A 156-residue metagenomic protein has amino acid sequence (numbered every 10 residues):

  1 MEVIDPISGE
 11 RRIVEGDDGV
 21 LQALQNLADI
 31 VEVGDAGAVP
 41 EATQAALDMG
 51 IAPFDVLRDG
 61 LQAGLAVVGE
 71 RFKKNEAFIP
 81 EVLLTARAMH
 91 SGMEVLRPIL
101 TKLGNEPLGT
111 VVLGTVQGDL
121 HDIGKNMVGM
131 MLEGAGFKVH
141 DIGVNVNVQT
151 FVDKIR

Functional and structural regions predicted by a protein language model:
M1-L100: Long amphipathic alpha-helical segments
K74-E76, K102, I123-M127: A broad, low-specificity signal for short, low-complexity segments enriched in glycine/proline and polar/charged
L100-L120: Glycine/charge-rich, flexible interdomain linkers and switch-proximal surface loops that mediate coupling
T115-V116, L120-V146: Glycine-rich phosphate/diphosphate-binding loop of Rossmann-like nucleotide-binding domains
N147-F151: Short acidic active-site motifs
